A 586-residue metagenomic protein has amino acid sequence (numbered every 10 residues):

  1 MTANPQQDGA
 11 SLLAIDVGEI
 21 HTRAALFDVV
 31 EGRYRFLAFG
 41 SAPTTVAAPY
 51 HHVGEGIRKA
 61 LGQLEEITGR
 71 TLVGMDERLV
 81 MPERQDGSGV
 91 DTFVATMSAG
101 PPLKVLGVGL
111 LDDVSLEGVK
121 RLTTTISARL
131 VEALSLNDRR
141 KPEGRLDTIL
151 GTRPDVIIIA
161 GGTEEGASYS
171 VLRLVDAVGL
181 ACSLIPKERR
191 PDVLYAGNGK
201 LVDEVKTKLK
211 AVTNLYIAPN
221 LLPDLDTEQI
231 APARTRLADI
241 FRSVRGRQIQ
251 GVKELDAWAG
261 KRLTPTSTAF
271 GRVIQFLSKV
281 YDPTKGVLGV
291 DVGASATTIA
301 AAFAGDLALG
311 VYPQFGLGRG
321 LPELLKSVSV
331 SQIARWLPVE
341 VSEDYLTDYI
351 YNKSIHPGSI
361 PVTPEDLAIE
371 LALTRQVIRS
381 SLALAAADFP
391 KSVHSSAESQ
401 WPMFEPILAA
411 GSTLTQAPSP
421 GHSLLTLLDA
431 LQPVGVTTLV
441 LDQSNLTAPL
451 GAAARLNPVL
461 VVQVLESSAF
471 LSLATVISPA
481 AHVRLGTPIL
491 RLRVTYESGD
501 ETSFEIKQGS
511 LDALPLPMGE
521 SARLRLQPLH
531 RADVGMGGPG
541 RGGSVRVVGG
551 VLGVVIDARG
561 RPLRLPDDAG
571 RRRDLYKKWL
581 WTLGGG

Functional and structural regions predicted by a protein language model:
M1-A14, D28-R35, S41-G286, D366-R379 (+5 more regions): Nucleotide/phosphate-binding catalytic cleft detector across ATP-hydrolyzing and phosphate-transferring enzymes
V17-E19, A294: A generic beta-sheet turn/junction motif
E19-T22, F27: Mobile, glycine-rich extracellular loop/lid and propeptide segments that shape or gate substrate/ligand access
T22, D91, T297: Change "...and in nucleic-acid phosphodiester-cleaving endonucleases..." to "...and in nucleic-acid processing enzymes
Y34-L37, S41-T44, Q275-F276, D282-D344 (+1 more regions): Glycine-rich phosphate-binding loop of actin/hexokinase-like ATP-binding domains
V311-K391, S399: Active-site core segments that coordinate phosphate-bearing ligands/cofactors across diverse enzyme families
V436, A448-L450: Short, flexible loop segments at boundaries between secondary-structure elements
V461-V462, A481: An extended, acidic
